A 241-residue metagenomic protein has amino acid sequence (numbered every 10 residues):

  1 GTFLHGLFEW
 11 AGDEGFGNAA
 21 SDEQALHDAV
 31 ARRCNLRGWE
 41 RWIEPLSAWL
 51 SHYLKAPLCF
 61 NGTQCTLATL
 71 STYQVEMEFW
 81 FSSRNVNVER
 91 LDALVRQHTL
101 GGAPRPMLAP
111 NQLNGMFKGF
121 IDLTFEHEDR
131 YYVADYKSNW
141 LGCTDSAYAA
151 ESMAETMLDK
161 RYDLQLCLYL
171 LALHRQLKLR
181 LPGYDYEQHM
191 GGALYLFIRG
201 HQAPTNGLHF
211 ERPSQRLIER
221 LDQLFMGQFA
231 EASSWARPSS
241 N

Functional and structural regions predicted by a protein language model:
G1-N241: Structural signature of nuclease core domains in nucleic-acid processing machines
